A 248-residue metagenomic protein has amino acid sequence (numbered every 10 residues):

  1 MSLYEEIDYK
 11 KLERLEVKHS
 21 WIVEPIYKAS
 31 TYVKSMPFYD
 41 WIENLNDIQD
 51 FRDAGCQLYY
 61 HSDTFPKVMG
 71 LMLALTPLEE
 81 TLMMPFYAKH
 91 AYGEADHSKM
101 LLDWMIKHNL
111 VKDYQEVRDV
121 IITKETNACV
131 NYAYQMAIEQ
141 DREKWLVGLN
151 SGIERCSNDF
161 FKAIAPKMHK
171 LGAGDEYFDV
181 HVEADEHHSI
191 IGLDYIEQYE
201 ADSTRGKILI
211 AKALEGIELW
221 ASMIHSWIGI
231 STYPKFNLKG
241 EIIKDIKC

Functional and structural regions predicted by a protein language model:
S2-C248: Non-heme di-metal
